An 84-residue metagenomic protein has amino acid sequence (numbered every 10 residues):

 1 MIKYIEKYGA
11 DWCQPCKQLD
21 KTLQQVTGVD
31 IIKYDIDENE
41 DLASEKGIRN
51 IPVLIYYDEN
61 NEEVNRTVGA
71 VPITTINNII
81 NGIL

Functional and structural regions predicted by a protein language model:
M1-T27: Local sequence-structure signature of Cys/Sec-based thiol-disulfide redox active-site neighborhoods
K7, E45, T67: Short glycine/serine/threonine-biased micro-segments
K7-Y8, D20, G28-L42, N50: Thiol-based oxidoreductase modules, predominantly thioredoxin-like and allied folds used for disulfide exchange
L42-K46, I79: CheY-like receiver
K46-I55: Structural micro-motif
Y56-L84: Non-catalytic, surface beta->alpha helical segment in thiol-disulfide oxidoreductase systems
